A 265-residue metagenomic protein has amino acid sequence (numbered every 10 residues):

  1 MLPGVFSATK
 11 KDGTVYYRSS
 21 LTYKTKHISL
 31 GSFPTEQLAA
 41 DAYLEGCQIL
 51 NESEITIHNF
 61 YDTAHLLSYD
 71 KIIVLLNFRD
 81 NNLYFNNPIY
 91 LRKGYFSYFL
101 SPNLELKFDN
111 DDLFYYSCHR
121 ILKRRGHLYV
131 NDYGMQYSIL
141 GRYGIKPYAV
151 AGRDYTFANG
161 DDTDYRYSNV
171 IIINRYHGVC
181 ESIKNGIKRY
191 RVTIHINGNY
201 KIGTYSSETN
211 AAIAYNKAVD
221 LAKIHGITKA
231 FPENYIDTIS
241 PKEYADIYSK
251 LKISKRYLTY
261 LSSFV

Functional and structural regions predicted by a protein language model:
M1-V265: Boundary-flanking segments of nucleic-acid-binding domains in nuclear regulatory proteins
